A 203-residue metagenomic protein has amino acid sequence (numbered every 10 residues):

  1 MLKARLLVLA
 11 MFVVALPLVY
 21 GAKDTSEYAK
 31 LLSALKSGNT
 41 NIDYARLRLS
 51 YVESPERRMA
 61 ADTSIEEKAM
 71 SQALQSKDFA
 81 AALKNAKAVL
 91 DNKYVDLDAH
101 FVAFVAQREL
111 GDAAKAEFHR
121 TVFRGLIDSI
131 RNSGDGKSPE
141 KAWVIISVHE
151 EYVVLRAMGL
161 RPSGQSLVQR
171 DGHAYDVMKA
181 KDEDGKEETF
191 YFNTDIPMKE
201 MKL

Functional and structural regions predicted by a protein language model:
M1-V8: Bacterial N-terminal signal peptides that target proteins for export
V8-P17: Bacterial N-terminal signal peptides
A22-A81, N85, L126, I130 (+1 more regions): N-terminal alpha-helical interaction modules that lie
N85-A86, H119: Alpha-helical solenoid repeat scaffolds, predominantly canonical TPR units
A88-V89, F123: Canonical positions in the second alpha-helix
L97-V102, F118, G134-G136: Alpha-solenoid helical repeat scaffolds
R108-R131: TPR/TPR-like (Sel1-like) alpha-helical repeat modules
